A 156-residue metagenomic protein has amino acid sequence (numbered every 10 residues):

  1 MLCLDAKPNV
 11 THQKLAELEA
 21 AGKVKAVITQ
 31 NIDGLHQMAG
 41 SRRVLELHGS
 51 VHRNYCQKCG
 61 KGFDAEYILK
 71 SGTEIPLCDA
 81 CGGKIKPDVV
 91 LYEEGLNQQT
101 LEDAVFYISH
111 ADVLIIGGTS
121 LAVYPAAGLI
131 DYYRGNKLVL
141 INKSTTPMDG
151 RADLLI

Functional and structural regions predicted by a protein language model:
M1-I156: Conserved catalytic alpha/beta core of Sir2/sirtuin-type deacylases, generalized to analogous enzyme cores that bind
